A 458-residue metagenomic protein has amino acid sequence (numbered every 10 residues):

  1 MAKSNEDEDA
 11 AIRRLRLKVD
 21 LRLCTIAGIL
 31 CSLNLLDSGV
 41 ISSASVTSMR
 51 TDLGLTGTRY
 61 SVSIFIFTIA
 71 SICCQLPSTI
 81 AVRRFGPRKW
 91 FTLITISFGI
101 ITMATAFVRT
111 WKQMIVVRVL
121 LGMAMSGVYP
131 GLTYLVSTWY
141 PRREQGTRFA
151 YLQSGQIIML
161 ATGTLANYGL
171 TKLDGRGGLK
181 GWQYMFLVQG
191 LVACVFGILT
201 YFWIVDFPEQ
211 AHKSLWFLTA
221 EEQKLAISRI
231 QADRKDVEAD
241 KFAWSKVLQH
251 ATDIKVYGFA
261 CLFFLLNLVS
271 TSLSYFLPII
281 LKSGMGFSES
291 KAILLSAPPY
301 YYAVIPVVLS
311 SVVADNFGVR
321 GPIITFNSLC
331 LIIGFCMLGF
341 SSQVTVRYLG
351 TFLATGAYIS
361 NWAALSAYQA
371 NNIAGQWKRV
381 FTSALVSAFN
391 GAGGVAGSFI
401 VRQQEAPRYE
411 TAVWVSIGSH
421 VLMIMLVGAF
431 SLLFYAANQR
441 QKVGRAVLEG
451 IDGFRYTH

Functional and structural regions predicted by a protein language model:
M1-S38, S42, G57, Y201-D236 (+3 more regions): Intracellular terminal tails of multi-pass secondary transporters
R22-G57, C73-C74, S78, G163-N167 (+2 more regions): Extracytoplasmic
D37, L53-G54, P77, F85-G86 (+7 more regions): Helix-breaking motifs and short loop linkers at transmembrane-helix boundaries and internal kinks in secondary membrane
S42-S43, S245-S311, W362, S366 (+1 more regions): Extracytoplasmic gate region of multi-pass secondary transporters
F65-I80, A297-L309: Central cavity-lining transmembrane alpha-helices of secondary-active solute carriers, predominantly the Major
I72-K112: Conserved MFS/SLC helix-loop-helix module at the cytosolic interface between two early adjacent transmembrane helices
S97, I101-A104, K112-L120, T345-L353: Paired small-residue
G146-G178, L187-A193, S383-G397: Glycine-rich segments within core transmembrane alpha-helices of 12-TM secondary carriers
